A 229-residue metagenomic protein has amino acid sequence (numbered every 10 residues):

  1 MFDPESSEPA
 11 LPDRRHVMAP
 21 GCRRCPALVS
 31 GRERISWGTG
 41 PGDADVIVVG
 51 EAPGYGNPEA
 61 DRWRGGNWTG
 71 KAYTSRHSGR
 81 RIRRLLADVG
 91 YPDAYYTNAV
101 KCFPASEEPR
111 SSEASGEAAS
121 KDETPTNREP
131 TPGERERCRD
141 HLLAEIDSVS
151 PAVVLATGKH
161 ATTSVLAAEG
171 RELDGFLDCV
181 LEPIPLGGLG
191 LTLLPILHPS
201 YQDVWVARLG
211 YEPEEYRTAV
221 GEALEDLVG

Functional and structural regions predicted by a protein language model:
M1-D178, P183-G229: A polyanion-binding, active-site-adjacent surface
